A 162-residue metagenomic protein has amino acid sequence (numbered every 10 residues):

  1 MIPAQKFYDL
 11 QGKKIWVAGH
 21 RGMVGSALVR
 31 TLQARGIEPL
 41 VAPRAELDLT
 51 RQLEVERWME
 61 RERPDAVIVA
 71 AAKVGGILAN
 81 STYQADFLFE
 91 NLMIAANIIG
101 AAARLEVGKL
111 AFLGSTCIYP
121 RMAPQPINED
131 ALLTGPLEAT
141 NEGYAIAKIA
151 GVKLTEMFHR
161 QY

Functional and structural regions predicted by a protein language model:
M1-Y162: N-terminal Rossmann-like NAD(P)+-binding domain of SDR-like oxidoreductases, especially those catalyzing
